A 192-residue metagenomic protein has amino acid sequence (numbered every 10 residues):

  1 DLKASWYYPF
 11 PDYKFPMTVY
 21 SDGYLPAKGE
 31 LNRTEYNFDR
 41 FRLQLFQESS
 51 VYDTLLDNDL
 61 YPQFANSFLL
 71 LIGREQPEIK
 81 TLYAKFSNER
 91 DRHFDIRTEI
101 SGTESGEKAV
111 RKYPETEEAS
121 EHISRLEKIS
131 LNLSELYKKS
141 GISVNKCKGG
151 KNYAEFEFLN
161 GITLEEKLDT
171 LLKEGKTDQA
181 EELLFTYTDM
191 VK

Functional and structural regions predicted by a protein language model:
D1: Conserved catalytic/acceptor-binding region of the Class I
A4-H93, R97-E99: Rossmann-like AdoMet/SAM-dependent catalytic core
Y8, Y113, E157-F158: Residue-level recognition of conserved beta-strand positions in structured domain cores
D12-K14, E117, I162-T163: Feature marks short, surface-exposed loop/turn motifs that line or immediately flank catalytic pockets and channel
L82-N132, K167-L168: ATP-binding glycine-rich loop module of kinase domains
L126-G141, E165-K192: Conserved kinase catalytic-core helix
G141-Y153: Short beta-strand micro-motifs within the conserved protein kinase catalytic domain, predominantly in the N-lobe
K151-T163: Conserved short submotifs of the Hanks-type protein kinase catalytic core that shape the nucleotide-binding pocket
